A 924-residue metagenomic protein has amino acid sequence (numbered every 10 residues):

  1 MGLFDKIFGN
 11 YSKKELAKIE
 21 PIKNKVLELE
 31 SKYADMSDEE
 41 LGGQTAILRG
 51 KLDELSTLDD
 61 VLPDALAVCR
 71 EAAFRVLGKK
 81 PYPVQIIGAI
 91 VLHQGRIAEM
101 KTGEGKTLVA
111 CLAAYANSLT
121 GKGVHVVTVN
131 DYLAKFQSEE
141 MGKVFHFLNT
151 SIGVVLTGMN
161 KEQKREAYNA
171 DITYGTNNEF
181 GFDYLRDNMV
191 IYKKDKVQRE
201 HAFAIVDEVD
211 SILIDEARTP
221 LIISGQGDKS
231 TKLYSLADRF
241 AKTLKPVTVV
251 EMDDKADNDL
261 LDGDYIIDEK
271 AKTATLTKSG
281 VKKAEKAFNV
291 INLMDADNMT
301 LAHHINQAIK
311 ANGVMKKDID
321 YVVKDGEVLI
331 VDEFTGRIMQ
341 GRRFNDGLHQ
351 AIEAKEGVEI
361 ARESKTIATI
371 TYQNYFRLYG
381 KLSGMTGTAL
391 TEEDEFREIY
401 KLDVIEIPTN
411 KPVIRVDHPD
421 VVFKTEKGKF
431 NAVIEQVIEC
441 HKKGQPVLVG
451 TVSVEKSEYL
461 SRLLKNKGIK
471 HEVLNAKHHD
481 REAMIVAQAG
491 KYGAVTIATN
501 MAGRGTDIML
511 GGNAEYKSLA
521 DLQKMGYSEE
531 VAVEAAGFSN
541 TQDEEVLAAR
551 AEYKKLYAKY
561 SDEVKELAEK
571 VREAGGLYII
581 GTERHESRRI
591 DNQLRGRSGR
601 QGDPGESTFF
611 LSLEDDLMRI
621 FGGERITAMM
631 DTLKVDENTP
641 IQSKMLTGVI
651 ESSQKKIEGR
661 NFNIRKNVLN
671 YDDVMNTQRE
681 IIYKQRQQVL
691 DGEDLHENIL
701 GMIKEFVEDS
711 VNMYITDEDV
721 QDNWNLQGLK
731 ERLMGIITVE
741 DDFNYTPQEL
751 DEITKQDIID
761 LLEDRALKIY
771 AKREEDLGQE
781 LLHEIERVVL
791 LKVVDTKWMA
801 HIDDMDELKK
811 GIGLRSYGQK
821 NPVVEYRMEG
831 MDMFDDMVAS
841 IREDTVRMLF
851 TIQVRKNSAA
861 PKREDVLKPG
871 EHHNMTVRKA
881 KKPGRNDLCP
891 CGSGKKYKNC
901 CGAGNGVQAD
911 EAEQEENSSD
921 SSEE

Functional and structural regions predicted by a protein language model:
M1-G2, N178, A274, D865-H873 (+1 more regions): Compositionally biased, intrinsically disordered low-complexity regions used as flexible
M1-S612, D616-K634, K684, E705: Conserved P-loop NTPase motor core
L3, E392, G493-A494, Q678 (+4 more regions): Generic detector of short, well-ordered, non-transmembrane alpha-helical segments enriched in hydrophobic residues
Y33, Y321-L329, T335-R343, R572 (+7 more regions): Extended, charged helical/alpha-beta scaffold domains that provide interaction surfaces
G444-S457, G692, E718-V720, T746-D751 (+1 more regions): Short, Lys/Glu-rich amphipathic helical modules
V449, I497, W798, F834 (+2 more regions): Hydrophobic, well-ordered secondary-structure elements that form the walls of internal hydrophobic environments
K879-K898, G902: Short Cys/His-rich zinc-binding micro-motifs
